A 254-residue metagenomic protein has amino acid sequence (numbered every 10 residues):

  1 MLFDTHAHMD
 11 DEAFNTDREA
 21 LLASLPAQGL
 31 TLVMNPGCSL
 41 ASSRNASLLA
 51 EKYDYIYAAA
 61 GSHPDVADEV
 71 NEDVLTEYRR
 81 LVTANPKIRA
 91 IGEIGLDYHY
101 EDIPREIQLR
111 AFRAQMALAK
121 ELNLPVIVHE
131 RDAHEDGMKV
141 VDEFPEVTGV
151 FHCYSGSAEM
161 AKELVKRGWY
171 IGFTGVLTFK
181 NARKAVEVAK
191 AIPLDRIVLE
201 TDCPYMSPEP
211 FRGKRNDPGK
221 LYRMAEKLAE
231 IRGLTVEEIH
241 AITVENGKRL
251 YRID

Functional and structural regions predicted by a protein language model:
M1-D254: Mid-domain alpha/beta scaffold segments of enzyme catalytic cores
